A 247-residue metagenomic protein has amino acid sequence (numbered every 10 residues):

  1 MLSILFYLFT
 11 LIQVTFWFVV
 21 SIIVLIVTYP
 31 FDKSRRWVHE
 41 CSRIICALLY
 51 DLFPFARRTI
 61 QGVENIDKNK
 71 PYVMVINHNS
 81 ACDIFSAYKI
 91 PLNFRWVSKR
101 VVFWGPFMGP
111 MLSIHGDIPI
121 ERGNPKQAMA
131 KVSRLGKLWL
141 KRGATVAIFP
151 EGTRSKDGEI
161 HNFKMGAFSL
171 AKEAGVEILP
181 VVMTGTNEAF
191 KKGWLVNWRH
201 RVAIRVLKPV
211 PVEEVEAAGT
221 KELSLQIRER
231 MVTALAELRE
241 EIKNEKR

Functional and structural regions predicted by a protein language model:
M1-V27, W37-E40, E64-I66, K221-R247: Membrane-interfacial terminal anchoring regions of lipid-handling membrane enzymes
F18-E40, L52, K68-P125: Catalytic core of membrane glycerolipid acyltransferases/transacylases, capturing the structured, soluble-facing
L48-P71: A short, well-structured juxtamembrane/interface segment
Q61, V97-K99, E121-R122, P150 (+1 more regions): Thr-Gly-centered strand-to-loop micro-motif
G62, R100, E121, V182 (+1 more regions): Residues at the C-termini of beta-strands that transition into short coil/loop
V63-S80, F107, K131, S169 (+2 more regions): Alpha-helical membrane-embedding segments and immediately adjacent membrane-interface amphipathic helices
A130-R247: Non-catalytic C-terminal accessory region of glycerolipid acyltransferases and related lyso-lipid remodeling enzymes
